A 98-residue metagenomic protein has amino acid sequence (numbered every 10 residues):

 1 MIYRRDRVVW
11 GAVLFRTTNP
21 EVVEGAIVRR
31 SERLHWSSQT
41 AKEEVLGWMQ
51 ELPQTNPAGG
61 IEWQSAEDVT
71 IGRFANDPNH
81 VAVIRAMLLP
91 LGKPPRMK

Functional and structural regions predicted by a protein language model:
M1-N19, N76-M97: Short N-terminal "domain-start" leader segments that mark the transition from disordered tails or signal peptides into
M1-R4, A66-I71: Short amphipathic beta-strand and strand-loop transition segments with alternating hydrophobic
G11-A12, S31-E32, E44, L52: Polar/charged side chains located within well-ordered beta-strands of beta-rich proteins
V22, T55-A58: Acidic, low-complexity, intrinsically disordered interaction modules
V22-E43: A short, exposed loop/beta-hairpin motif centered on an aromatic-Gly-Thr core
K42, L46-P53, R85-L88: Residue-level detector of alpha-helical secondary structure
W63: A positively charged, amphipathic N-terminal helix/segment that binds anionic biomolecules
